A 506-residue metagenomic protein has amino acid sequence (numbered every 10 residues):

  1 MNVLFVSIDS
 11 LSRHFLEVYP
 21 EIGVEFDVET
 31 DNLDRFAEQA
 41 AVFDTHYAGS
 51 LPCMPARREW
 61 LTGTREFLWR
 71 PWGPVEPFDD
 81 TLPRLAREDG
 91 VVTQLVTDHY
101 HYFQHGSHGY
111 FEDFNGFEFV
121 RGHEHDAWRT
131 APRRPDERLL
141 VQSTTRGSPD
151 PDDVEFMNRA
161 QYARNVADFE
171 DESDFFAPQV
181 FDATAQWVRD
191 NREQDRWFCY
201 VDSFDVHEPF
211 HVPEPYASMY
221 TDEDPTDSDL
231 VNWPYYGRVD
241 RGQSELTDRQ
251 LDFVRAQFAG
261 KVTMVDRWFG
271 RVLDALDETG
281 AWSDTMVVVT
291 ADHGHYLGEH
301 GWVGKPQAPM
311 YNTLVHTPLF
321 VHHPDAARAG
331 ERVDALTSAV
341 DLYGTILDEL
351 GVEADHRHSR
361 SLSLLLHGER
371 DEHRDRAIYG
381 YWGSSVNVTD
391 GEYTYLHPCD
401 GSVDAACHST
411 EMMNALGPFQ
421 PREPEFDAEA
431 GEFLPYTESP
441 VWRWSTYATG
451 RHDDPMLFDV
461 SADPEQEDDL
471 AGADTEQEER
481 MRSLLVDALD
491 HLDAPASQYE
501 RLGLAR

Functional and structural regions predicted by a protein language model:
M1-R506: Catalytic domains that recognize anionic headgroups
